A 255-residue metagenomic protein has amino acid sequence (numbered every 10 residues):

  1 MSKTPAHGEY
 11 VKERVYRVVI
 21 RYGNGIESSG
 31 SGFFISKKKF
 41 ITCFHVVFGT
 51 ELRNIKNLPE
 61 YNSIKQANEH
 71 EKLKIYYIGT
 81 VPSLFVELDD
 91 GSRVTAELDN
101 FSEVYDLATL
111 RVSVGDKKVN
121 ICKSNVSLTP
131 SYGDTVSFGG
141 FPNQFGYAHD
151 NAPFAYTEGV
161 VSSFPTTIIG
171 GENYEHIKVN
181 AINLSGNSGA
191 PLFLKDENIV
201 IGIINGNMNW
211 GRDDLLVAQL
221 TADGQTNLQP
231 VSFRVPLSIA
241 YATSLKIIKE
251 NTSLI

Functional and structural regions predicted by a protein language model:
K3-T4, I55-L73, V200, I204-I255: C-terminal cap/linker of serine protease catalytic domains
K12-Y76: Catalytic histidine site
V15-R17, I41, L107-R111, Y156-V160 (+2 more regions): Conserved hydrophobic/aromatic beta-strand scaffold that supports enzyme active sites
G25, K38-R53, K72, Y77-T135 (+3 more regions): Conserved active-site neighborhood of the chymotrypsin/trypsin-like protease fold
S28, D106, T157, S188: Beta-rich catalytic cores
G32-F34, A96-L98, V161: Conserved hydrophobic positions within beta-strands
F33-F34, I182-I204: Catalytic nucleophile loop of clan PA
V119-K178, I182-N187, I204-L216: Flexible, gly/ser-rich surface segments that form the specificity/activation loops bordering the active-site cleft
